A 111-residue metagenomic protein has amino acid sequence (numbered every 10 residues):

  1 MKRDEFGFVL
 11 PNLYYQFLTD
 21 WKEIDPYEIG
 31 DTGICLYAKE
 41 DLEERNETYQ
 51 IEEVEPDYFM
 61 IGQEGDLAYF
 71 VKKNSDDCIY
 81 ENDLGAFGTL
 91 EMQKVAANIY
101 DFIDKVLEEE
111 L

Functional and structural regions predicted by a protein language model:
M1-F70, E109-E110: A surface-exposed partner-binding patch
D66, G85-F87: Short acidic/polar capping segments at secondary-structure boundaries
K73-D76: Short acidic-glycine loop/turn motifs at beta-strand connectors
E81-D83: Short, compact, well-ordered microdomains
F87-E109: Compact, glycine/acidic-enriched structural inserts
